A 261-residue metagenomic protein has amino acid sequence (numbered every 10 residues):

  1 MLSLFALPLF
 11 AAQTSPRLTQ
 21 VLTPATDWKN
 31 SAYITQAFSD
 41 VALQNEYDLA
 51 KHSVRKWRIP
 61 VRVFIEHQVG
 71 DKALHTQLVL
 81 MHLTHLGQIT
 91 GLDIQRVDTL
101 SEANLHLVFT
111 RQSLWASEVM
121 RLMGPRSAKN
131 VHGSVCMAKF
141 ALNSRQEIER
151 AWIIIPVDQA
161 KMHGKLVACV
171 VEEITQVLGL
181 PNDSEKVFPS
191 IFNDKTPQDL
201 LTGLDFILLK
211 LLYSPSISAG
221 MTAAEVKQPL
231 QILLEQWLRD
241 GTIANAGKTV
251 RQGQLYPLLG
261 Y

Functional and structural regions predicted by a protein language model:
M1-P8: Bacterial N-terminal signal peptides
L2, V97-T99, D199-L201: A general structural signal for short secondary-structure junctions and capping/turn motifs
F10-R62, V69-G70, V135-A141, L258-G260: Disordered inhibitory propeptide/activation segment of secreted metzincin zinc metalloprotease zymogens, centered on
V21-W28, Y47-D48, P125-K165, P181-Y261: Metalloprotease/metallohydrolase-associated module, dominated by Zn2+-dependent proteases
Q36, D40-L43, M81-Q88, L211 (+2 more regions): Charged/polar, solvent-exposed surface patches and flexible loops
R62-E66, I153-I155: Short, aliphatic-rich beta-strand segments
E66-T76: A short, highly charged nucleic-acid-interacting micro-segment common to nuclease and nuclease-linked defense proteins
H75-V171, Q176-V187: Metzincin-family zinc-dependent endopeptidase catalytic domain
